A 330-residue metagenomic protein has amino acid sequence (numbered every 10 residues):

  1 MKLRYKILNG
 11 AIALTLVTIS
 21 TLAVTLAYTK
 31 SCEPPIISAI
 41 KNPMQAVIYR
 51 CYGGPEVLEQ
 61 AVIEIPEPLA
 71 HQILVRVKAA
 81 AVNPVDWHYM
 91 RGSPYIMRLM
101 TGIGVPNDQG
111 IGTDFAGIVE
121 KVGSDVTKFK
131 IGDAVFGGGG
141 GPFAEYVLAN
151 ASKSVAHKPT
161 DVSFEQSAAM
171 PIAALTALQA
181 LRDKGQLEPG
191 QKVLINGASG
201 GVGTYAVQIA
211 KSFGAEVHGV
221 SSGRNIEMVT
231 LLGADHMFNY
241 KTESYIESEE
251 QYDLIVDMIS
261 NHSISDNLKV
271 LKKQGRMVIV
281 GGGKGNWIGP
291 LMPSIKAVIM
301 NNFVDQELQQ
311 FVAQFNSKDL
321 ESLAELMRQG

Functional and structural regions predicted by a protein language model:
M1-I19: N-terminal Sec-pathway targeting helices
I65-A81, Y95-G141: Glycine-rich beta-strand-centered segment in the early N-terminal region that forms part of a ligand/cofactor-binding
G104-D114, K121, A134-G197: NAD(P)H dinucleotide-binding glycine-rich loop of Rossmann-like/cofactor-binding domains, especially the beta1-alpha1
F136, F238, I255-V256, V278: N-terminal Rossmann-like NAD(P) cofactor-binding module of classical short-chain dehydrogenase/reductase
A168-N239: Mid-domain Rossmann-like dinucleotide-binding core that forms the NAD(H)/NADP(H) cofactor-binding site
I246-L254: A short acidic, Gly/Pro-enriched loop at the edge of an enzyme's catalytic core that lines a small-molecule cofactor
H262-Q329: Glycine-rich phosphate-binding loop and adjacent beta-alpha segment of Rossmann(oid) nucleotide-cofactor-binding
